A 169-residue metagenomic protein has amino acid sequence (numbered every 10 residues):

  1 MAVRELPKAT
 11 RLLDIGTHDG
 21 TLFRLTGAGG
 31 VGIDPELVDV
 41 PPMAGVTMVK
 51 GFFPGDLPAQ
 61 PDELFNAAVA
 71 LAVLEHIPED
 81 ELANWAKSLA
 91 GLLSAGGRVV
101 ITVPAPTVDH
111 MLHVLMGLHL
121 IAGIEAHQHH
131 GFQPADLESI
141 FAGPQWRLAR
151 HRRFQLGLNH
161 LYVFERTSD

Functional and structural regions predicted by a protein language model:
M1-A59, V100-D169: Class I (Rossmann-like) S-adenosyl-L-methionine-dependent methyltransferase catalytic domain, capturing the SAM-binding
A9, F65-N66: Local beta-strand N-terminus motif with an aromatic residue
V69: A conserved beta-strand element that flanks and buttresses the S-adenosyl-L-methionine
A72-H76: Short catalytic micro-motifs in class I SAM-dependent methyltransferases
P78-L82: Short N-terminal helix/helix-N-cap motif within the alpha/beta-hydrolase-1
A83-A95: A short glycine-rich, Lys/Arg-flanked "PGG" loop and its adjoining helix->strand segment in the class I
